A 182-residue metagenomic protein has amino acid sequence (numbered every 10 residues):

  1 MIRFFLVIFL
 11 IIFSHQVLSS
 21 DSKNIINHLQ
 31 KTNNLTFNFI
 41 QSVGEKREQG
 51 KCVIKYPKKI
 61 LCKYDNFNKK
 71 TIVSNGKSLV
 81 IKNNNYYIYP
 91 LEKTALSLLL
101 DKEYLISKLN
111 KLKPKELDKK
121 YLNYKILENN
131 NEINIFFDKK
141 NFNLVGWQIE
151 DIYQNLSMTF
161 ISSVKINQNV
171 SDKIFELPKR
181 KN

Functional and structural regions predicted by a protein language model:
M1-L10: Sec-dependent signal peptide recognition, specifically the positively charged N-region followed immediately by
S14-H15: N-terminal signal peptide c-region/cleavage motif recognized by signal peptidases
L18-D21: Boundary of Sec targeting at the N-terminus
N27-R47: A short, Trp-centered hydrophobic/proline-enriched beta-strand micro-motif
Q41, K58, Y64-N68, G76-S78 (+5 more regions): A mature extracytoplasmic/lumenal domain signature
C52-L99, S157: An acidic-aromatic
N84-Y121, I126: Flexible, surface-exposed loop/linker segments and immediately adjacent secondary-structure boundaries
L109-N182: Gly/Pro-enriched, hydrophobic low-complexity segments that function as extracytoplasmic propeptides/linkers
